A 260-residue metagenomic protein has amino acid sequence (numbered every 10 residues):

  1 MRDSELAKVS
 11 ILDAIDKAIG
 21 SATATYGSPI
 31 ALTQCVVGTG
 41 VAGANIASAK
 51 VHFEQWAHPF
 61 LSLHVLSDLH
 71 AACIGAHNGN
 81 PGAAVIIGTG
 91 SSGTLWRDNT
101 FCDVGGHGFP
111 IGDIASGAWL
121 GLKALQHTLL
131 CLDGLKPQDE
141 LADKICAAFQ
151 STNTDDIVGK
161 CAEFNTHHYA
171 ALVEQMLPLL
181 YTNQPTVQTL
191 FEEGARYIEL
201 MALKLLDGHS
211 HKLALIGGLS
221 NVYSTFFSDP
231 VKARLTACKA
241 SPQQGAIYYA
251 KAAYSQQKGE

Functional and structural regions predicted by a protein language model:
M1-Q34, G75-A83, L125-E260: ATP-binding/phosphotransfer module of carbohydrate and carboxylate kinases, centering on a glycine-rich
K8, A49-V51, G117: Conserved strand-to-helix beginnings and helix N-cap segments that scaffold or border functional pockets
I19-V65, H77: Short beta-strand-loop/turn "lid" adjacent to the catalytic site in phosphate-handling enzymes
G38-N45, I87-G90, S210-S220: Glycine-rich beta-strand-to-loop/alpha-helix junction loops that act as flexible
S48-V51, G75-A76, L95-W96, S224-F226: Short glycine-/acidic-enriched loop or helix-start segments at secondary-structure transitions that form or flank
A57-L61, F101-G108, F227-R234: Glycine/charged-rich beta-loop-alpha catalytic/anionic-binding loops adjacent to active sites
L61-V85, N99-T100: Conserved phosphate-binding catalytic cores of ATP/NTP-utilizing and phosphoryl-transfer enzymes
N80-C131: Glycine-rich phosphate-binding loop of actin/hexokinase-like ATP-binding domains
